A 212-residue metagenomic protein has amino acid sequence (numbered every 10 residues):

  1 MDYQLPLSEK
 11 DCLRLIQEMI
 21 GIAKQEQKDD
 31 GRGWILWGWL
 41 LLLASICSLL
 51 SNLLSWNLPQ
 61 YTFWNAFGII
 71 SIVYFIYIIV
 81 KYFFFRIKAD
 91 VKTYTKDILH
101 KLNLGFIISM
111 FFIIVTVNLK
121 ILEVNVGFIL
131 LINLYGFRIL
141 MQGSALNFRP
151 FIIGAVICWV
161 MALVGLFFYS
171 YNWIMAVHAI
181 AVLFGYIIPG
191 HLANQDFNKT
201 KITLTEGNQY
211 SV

Functional and structural regions predicted by a protein language model:
M1-R32: N-terminal juxtamembrane cytosolic/stromal segments of multi-pass membrane proteins
K24-I114: Selected alpha-helical membrane-embedding segments in polytopic membrane proteins
G31-W34, G38-L41, S71, I129-I132 (+5 more regions): Residues within membrane-spanning alpha-helices of integral membrane proteins, especially the hydrophobic core/packing
L40, A44-C47, V73, F112 (+3 more regions): Membrane-embedded alpha-helical transmembrane segments of multi-pass integral membrane proteins
S45-S48, I107-N118, L140, C158-Y171: Hydrophobic alpha-helical transmembrane segments and adjacent interfacial helices in integral membrane proteins
L49-Y61, V115-V126, F167-W173: Helix-coil boundary and interhelical linker segments in multi-pass alpha-helical membrane proteins
V91-A155: Membrane-proximal helix-loop-helix units in multi-pass membrane proteins
R138-V212: Terminal transmembrane helical module of multi-pass membrane proteins
